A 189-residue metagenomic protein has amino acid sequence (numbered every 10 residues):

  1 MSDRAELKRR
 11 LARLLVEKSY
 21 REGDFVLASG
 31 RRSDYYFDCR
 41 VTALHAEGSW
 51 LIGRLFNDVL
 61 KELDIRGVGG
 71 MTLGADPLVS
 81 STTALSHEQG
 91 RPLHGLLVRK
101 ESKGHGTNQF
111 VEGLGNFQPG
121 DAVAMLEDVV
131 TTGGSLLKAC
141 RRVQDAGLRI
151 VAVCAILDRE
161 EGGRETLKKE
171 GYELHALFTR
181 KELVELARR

Functional and structural regions predicted by a protein language model:
M1-L63: Active-site-facing substrate-recognition patch
S2-L14, R141-R189: PRPP-dependent phosphoribosyltransferase catalytic core
S29, L114-P119, A146, T166-L167: Solvent-exposed alpha-helices and their adjacent loops that cap or buttress functional pockets in soluble metabolic
F56-R66, C140, Q144-A146: Phosphate/pyrophosphate-binding loops at sites that engage ATP/ADP/AMP, CoA/4′-phosphopantetheine, polyphosphate
L63-G74, V151-C154: Short glycine-rich phosphate-binding loop at a beta-alpha junction
V79-A124, G134-L137: Short, glycine/charge-rich flexible loops or terminal/linker lids adjacent to PRPP-binding catalytic cores
E127-C140, G162-G163: Acidic, divalent-metal-coordinating active-site segment for phosphoryl/phosphodiester hydrolysis, typified by short
